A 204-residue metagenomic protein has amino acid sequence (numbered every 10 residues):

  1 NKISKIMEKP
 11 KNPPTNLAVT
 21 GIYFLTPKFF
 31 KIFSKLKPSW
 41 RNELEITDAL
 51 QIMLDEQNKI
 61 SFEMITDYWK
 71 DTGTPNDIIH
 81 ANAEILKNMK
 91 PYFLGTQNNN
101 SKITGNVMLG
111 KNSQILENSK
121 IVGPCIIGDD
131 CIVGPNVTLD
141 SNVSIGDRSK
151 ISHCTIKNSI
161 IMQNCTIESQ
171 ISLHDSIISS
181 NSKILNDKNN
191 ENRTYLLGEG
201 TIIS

Functional and structural regions predicted by a protein language model:
N1-L36: Conserved core of the sugar-phosphate nucleotidyltransferase
K35-S204: Left-handed beta-helix
